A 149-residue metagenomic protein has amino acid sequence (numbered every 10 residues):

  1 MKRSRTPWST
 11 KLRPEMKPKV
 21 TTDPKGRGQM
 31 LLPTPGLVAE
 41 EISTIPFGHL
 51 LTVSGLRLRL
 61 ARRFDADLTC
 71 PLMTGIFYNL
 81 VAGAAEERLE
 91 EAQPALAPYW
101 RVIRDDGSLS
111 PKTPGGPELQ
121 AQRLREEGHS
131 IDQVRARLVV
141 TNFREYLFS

Functional and structural regions predicted by a protein language model:
K2-S149: Nucleic acid-binding interface residues in structured DNA/RNA-binding domains, emphasizing the DNA-engaging scaffolds
